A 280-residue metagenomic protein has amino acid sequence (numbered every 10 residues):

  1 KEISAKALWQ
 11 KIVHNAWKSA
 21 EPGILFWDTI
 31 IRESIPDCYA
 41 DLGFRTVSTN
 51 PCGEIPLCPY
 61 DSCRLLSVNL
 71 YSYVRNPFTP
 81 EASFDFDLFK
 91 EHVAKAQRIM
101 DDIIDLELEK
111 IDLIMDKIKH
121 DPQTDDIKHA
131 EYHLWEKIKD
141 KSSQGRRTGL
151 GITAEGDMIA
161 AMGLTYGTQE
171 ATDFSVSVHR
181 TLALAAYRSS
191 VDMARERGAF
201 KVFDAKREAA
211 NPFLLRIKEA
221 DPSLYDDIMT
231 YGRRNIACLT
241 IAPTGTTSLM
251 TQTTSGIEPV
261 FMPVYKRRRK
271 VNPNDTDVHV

Functional and structural regions predicted by a protein language model:
K1-V280: Long, C-terminal-biased catalytic regions of enzyme "large/alpha" subunits
